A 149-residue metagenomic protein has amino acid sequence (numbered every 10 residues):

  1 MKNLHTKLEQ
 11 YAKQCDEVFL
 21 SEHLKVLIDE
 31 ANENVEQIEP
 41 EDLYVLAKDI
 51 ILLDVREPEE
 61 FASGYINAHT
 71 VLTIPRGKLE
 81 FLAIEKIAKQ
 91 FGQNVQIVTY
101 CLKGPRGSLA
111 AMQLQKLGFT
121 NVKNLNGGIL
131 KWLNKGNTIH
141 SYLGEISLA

Functional and structural regions predicted by a protein language model:
M1-I50, P58-Q96, R106-A149: Rhodanese-like catalytic fold shared by cysteine-dependent sulfurtransferases and DSP/PTP-type phosphatases
Y100: Short, surface-exposed ligand- or partner-binding patches at beta-edge/loop junctions that are enriched in aromatics
